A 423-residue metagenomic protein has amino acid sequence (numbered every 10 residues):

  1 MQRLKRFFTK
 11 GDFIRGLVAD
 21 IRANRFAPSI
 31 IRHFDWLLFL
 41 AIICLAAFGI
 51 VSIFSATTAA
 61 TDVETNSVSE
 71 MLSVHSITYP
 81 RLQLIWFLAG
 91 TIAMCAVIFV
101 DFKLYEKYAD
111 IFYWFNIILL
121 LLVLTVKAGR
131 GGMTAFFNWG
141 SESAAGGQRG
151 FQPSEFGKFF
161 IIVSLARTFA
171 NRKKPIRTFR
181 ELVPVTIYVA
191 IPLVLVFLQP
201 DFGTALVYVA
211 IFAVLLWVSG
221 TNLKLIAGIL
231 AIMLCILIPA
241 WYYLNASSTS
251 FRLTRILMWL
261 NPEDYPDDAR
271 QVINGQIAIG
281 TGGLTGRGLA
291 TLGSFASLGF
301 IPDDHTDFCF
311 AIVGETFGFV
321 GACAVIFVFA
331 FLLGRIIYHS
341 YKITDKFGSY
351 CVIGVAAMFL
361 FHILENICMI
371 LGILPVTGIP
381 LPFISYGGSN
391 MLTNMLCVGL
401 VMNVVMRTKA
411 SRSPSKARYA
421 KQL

Functional and structural regions predicted by a protein language model:
Q2-L40, C44-L45, V51-I53, T58-Q199 (+4 more regions): Membrane-helix boundary/helix-loop-helix interface segments in multi-pass membrane proteins
A47-I53, I162, A166, T249 (+5 more regions): Alpha-helical transmembrane segments of polytopic integral membrane proteins, especially the permease/helical cores
L84-A93, T316-G334: Hydrophobic alpha-helical transmembrane segments
I92, D110-I117, R180-F197, F202-L244: Hydrophobic alpha-helical segments of polytopic membrane proteins
L121, A190, A213-V214, L360 (+1 more regions): Hydrophobic residues within the alpha-helical transmembrane core of Major Facilitator Superfamily
R130-G150, G228-A324, T344-C351: Hydrophobic, glycine- and aromatic-enriched re-entrant/interface helices and adjoining loop segments
F169, L206, I211-L225, S294-G321 (+1 more regions): Interfacial segments of multi-pass membrane proteins
Y338-G378, I384: Loop-to-helix entry and N-terminal half of a specific, functionally important transmembrane alpha helix in multi-pass
